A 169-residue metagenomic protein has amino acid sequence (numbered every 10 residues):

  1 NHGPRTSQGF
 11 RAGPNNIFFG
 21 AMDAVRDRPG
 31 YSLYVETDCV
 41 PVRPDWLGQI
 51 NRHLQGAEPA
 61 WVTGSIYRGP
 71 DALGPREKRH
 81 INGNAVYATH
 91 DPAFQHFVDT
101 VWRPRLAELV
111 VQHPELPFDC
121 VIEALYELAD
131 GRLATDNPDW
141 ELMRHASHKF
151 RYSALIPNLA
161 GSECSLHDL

Functional and structural regions predicted by a protein language model:
N1-G30: Active-site-proximal specificity loops/subdomain of glycosyltransferases
R11-P14, C39-R43: Short capping loops/turns at secondary-structure boundaries
N16-G20, D45-H53: Alpha-helical elements of Rossmann-like donor-binding domains used by nucleotide-donor carbohydrate transfer enzymes
M22, N51, I122-Y126: Non-transmembrane alpha-helical segments in soluble domains of secreted/periplasmic/extracellular proteins
A24-G30, R52-A60: Secondary-structure boundary elements
R28-V40: Short beta-strand-to-loop acidic/aromatic patch adjacent to the donor-nucleotide binding site
P41-D45, G56-L169: Catalytic core and acceptor-binding pocket of nucleotide-sugar-dependent glycosyltransferases
